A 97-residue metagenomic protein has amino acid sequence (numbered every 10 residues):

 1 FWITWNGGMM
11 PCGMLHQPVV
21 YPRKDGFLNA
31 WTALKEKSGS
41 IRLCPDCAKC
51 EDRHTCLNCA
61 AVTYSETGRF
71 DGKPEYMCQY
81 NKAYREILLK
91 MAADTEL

Functional and structural regions predicted by a protein language model:
I3-T4: Short, acidic, Ser/Thr-enriched surface-loop or helix-capping motifs
G8-N58: C-terminal accessory region of radical SAM enzymes
P18, T67, D71, A93-T95: Hydrophobic alpha-helical segments
P22-K24, D71, C78, L97: A generic membrane alpha-helix/interface feature
P22-R23, C59, E66, D94: Sparse recognition of residues in long alpha-helices and their boundaries
I41-L88: Cysteine-cluster motifs in flexible loop/terminal segments that predominantly coordinate metals
I87-L97: Iron-sulfur (Fe-S) cluster-binding modules
